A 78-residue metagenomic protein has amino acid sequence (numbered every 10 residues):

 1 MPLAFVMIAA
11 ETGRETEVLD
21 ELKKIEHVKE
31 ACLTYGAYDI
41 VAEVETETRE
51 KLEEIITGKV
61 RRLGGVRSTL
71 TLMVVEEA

Functional and structural regions predicted by a protein language model:
M1-A78: A compositional/biophysical signature of low hydrophobicity enriched in polar/charged and small residues
